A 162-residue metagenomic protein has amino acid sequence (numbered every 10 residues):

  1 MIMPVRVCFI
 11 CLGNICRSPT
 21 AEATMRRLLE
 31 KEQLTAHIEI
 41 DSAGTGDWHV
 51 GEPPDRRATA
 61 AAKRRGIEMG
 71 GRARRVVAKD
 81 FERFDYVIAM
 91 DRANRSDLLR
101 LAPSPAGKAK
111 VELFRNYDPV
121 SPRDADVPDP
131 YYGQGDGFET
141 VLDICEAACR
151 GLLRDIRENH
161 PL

Functional and structural regions predicted by a protein language model:
I2-R83, R154-L162: Conserved active-site segments centered on acidic
C11, A62, I88-A89, C145: Hydrophobic structural packing positions in well-ordered secondary structure
S18, D91-R92: Helix N-cap/beta->alpha junction signal
R83-Y86, R92-L162: Phosphate-binding/catalytic loops
